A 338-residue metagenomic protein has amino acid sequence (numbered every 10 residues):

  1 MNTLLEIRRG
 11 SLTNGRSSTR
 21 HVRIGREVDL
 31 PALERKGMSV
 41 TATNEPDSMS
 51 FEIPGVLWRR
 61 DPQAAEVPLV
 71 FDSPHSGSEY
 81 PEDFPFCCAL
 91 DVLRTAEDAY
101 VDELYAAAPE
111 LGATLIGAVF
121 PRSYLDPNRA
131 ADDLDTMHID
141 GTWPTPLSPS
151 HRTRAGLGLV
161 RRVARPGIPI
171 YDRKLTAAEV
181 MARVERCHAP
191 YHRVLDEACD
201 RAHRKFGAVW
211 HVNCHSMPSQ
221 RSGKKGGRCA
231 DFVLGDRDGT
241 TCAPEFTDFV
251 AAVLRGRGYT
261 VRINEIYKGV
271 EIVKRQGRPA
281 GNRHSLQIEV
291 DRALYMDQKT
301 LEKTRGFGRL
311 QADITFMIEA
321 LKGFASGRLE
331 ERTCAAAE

Functional and structural regions predicted by a protein language model:
M1-T3, M38: Accessible peptide chain termini
S18-T19, D61: Short, low-complexity, intrinsically disordered N-terminal segments
L33-H211, S216-E338: N-terminal catalytic or cofactor-binding beta/alpha core of small enzyme domains
